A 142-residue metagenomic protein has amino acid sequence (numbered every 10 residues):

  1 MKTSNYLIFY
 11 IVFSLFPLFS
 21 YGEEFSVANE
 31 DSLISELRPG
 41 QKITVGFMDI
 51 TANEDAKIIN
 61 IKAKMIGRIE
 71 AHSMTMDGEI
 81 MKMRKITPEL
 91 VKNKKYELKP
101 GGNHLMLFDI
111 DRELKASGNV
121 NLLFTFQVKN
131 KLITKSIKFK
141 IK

Functional and structural regions predicted by a protein language model:
M1-I8: Bacterial N-terminal signal peptides that target proteins for export
I8-P17: Bacterial N-terminal signal peptides
S20-G22: Boundary at the C-terminal end of the N-terminal hydrophobic targeting segment
E24-K142: Compact, glycine-rich, soluble single-domain proteins
